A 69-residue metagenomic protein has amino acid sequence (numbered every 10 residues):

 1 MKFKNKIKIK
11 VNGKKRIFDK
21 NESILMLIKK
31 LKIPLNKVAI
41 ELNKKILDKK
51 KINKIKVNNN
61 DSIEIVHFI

Functional and structural regions predicted by a protein language model:
M1-I69: Ubiquitin-like/PB1-type beta-grasp interaction modules and other compact soluble beta-rich domains
